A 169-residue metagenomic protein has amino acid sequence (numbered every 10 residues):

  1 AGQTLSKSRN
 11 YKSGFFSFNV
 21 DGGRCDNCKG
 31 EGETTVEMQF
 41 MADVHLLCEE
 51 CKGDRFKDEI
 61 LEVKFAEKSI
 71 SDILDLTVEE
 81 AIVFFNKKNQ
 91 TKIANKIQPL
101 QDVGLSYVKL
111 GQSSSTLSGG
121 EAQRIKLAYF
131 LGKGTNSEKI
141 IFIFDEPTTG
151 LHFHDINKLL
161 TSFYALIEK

Functional and structural regions predicted by a protein language model:
A1-K169: Conserved phosphate-binding elements of NTP-dependent enzyme cores
